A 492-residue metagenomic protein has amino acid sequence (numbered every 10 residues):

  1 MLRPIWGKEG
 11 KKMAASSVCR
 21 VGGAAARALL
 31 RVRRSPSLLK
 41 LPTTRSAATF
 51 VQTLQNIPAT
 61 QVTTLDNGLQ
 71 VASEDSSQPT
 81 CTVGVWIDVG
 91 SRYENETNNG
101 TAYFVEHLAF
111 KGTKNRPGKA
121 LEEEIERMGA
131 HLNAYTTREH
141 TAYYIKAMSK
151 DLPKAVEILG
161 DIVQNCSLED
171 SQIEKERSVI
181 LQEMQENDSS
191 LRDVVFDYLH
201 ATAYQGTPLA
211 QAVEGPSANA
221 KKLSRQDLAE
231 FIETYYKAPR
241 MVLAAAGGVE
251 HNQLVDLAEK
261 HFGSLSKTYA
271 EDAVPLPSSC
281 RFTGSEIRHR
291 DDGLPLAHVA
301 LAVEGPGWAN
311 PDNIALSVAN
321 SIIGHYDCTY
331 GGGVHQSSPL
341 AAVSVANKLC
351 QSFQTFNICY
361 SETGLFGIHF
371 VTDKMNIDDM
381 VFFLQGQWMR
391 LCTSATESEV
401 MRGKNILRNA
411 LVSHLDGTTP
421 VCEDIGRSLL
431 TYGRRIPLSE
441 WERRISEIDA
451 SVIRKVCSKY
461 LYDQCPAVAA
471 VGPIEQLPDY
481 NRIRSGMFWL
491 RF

Functional and structural regions predicted by a protein language model:
L2-T44, F50, P58, T64 (+6 more regions): Charge-rich, well-structured scaffold segments of protease-associated domains
T60-S73: N-terminal, positively charged regions that mediate nucleic acid binding
G68, D75-I125, L199, Y236 (+1 more regions): Active/ligand-binding-proximal structured segments within catalytic/core domains that scaffold catalytic residues
S73-E74, Y135: Short linear motifs in exposed loops
F104, V318, Y330, V334-S338: Conformational gate/switch positions in structured elements
